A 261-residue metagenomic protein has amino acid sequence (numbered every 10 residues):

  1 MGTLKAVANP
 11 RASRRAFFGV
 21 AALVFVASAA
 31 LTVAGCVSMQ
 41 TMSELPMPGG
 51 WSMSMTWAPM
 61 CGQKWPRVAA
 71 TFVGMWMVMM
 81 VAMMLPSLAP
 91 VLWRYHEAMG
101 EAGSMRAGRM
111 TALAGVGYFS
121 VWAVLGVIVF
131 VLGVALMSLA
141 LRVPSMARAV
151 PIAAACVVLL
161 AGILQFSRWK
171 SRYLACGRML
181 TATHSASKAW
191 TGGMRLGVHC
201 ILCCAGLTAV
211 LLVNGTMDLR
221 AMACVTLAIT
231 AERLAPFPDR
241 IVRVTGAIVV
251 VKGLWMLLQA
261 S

Functional and structural regions predicted by a protein language model:
M1-M77, E101, M137-M146, R168-H184 (+3 more regions): Histidine-/acidic- and/or cysteine-rich, low-complexity loops and terminal segments associated with membrane
G2-N9, F72-F119: Juxtamembrane transmembrane-helix termini in multi-pass membrane transport proteins
F18-F25, P151-V158, G162, M222 (+3 more regions): Residues within membrane-spanning alpha-helices of integral membrane proteins, especially the hydrophobic core/packing
G62-V81, A154-V158, A186-V198: Small-residue-enriched transmembrane helix starts and helix-helix packing motifs in multi-pass inner-membrane proteins
V78, P90, R94, G192-V198 (+1 more regions): Generic transmembrane alpha-helix signature in multi-pass membrane proteins, especially transporters/channels
S104-A135, C203-K252: A small-residue-rich subset of transmembrane alpha-helices
A123-S138, R142-V143, V150-G177: Transmembrane alpha-helix/helix-exit interface in multi-pass inner-membrane proteins
R168-G206: A mid-sequence, solvent-exposed acidic-amphipathic segment
